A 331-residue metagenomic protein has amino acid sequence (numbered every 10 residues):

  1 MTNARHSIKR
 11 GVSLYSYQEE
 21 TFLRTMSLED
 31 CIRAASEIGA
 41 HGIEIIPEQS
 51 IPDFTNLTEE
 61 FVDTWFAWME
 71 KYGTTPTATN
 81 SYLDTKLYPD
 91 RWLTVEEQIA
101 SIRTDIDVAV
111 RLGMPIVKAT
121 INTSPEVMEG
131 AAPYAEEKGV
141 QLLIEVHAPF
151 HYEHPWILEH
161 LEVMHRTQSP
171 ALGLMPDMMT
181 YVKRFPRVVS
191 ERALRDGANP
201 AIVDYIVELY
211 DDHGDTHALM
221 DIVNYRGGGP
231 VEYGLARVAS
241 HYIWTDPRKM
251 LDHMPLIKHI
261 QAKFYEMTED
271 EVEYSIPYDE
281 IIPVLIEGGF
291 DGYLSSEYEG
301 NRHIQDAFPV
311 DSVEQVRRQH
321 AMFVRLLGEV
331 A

Functional and structural regions predicted by a protein language model:
T2-G39, E153-A331: Histidine-acidic metal/acid-base catalytic patches
L23-S27, T55-D63, R91-R103: Glycine-rich anion/phosphate-binding loops
S27-E48, V108-P115: Catalytic domains of carbohydrate-active enzymes, especially glycoside hydrolases
G42-W68: Glycine-rich, proline-tolerant flexible connector loops at the mouths of alpha/beta enzymes
S50-I51, D84, S124, F150 (+2 more regions): Positions that flank functional sites
W68-T75, T85-P176, T180-D212: Active-site acidic/histidine proton-transfer and metal-coordination neighborhood in alpha/beta enzyme cores
